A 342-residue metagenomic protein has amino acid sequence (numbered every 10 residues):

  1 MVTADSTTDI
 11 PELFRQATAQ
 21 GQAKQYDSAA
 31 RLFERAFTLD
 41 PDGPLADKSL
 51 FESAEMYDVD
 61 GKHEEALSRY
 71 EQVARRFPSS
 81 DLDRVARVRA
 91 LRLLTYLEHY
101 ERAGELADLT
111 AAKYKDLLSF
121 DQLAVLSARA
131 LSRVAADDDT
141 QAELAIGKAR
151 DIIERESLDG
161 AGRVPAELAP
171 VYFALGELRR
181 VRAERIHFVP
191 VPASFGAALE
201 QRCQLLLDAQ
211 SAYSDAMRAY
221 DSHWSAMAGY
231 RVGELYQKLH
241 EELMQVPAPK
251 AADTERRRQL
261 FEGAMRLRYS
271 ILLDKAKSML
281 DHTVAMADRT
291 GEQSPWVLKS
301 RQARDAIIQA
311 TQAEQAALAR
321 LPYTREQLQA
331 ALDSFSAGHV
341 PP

Functional and structural regions predicted by a protein language model:
M1-P342: Acidic, polar-rich low-complexity tracts and alpha-helical solenoid repeat scaffolds
